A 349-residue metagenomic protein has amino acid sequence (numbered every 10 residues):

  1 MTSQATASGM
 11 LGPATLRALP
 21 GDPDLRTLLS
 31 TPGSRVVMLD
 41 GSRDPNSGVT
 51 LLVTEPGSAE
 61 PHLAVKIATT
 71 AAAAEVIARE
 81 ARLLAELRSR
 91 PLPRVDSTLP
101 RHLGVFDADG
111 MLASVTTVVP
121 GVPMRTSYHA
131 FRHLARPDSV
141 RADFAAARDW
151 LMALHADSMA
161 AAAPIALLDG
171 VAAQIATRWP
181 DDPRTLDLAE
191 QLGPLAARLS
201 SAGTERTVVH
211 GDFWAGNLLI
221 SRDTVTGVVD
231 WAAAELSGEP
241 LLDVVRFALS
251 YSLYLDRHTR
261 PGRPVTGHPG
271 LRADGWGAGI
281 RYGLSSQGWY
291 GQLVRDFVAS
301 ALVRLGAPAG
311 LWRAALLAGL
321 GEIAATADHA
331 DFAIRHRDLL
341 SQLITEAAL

Functional and structural regions predicted by a protein language model:
M1-D40: Juxta-kinase regulatory segment immediately upstream of eukaryotic protein kinase catalytic domains
P20-R35, M159-H210: An alpha-helical support segment within catalytic cores of ATP-dependent transferases
D40-E60, A196-L242: Active-site acidic catalytic loop and adjacent metal/ATP-binding pocket of ATP-dependent phosphoryl transfer enzymes
S47-E80, R136: ATP-binding glycine-rich loop module of kinase domains
L84-R94, V122-I165, L192, R198-A202 (+1 more regions): Conserved kinase catalytic-core helix
L99-M111: Short beta-strand micro-motifs within the conserved protein kinase catalytic domain, predominantly in the N-lobe
G110-P123: Conserved short submotifs of the Hanks-type protein kinase catalytic core that shape the nucleotide-binding pocket
L242-L302, G319-D331: Active-site activation/catalytic loop segments of kinase-like enzymes and analogous catalytic loops in related
